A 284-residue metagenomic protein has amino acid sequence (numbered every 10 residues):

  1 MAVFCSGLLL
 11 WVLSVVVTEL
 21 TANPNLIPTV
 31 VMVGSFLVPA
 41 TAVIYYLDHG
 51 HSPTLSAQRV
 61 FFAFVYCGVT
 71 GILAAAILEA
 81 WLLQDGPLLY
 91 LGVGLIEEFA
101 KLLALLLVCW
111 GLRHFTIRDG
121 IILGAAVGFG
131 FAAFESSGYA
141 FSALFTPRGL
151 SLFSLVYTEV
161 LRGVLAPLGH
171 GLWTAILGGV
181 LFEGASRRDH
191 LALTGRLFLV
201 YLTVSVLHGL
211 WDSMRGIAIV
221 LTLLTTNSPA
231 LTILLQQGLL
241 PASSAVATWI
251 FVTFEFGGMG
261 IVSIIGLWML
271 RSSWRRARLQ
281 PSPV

Functional and structural regions predicted by a protein language model:
M1-V284: Hydrophobic alpha-helical segments at protein termini of multi-pass membrane proteins
